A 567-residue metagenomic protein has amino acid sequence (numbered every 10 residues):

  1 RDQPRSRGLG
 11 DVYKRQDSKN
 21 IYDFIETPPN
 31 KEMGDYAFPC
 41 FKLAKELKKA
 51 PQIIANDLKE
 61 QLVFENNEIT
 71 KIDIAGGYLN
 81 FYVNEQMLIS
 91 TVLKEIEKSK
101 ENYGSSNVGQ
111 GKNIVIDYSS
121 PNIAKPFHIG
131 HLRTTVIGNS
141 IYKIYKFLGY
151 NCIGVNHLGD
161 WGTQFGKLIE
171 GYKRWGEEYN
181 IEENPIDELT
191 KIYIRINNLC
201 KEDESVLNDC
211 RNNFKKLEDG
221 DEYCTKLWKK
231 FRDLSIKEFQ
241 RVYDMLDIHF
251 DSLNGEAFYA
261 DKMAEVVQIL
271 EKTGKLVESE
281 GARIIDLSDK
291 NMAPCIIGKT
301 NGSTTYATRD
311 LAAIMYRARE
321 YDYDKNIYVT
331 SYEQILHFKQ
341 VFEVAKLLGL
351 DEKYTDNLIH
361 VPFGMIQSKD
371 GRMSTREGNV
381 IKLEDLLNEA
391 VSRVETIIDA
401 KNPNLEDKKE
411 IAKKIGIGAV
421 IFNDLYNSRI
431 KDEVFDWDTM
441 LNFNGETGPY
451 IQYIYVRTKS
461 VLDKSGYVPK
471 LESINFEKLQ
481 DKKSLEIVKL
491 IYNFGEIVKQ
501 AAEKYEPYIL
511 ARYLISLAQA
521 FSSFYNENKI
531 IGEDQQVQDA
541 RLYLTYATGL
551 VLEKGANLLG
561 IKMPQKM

Functional and structural regions predicted by a protein language model:
R1, D11-I89, K100-E101, S105-M567: Non-catalytic interaction-recognition regions
P4: Cationic, low-complexity basic patches in intrinsically disordered or flexible, solvent-exposed regions
S90-E95: Short, charged, solvent-exposed linker or helix-capping segments at domain edges/interfaces that act as flexible hinges
